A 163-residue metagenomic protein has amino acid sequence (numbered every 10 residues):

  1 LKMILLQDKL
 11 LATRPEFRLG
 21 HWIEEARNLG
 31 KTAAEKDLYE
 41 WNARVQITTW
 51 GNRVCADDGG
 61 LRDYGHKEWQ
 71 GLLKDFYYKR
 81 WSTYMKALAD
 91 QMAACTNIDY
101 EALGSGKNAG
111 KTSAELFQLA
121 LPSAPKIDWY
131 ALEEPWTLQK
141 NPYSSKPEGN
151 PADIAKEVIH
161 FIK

Functional and structural regions predicted by a protein language model:
L1-K163: Catalytic domains of carbohydrate-active enzymes that cleave complex glycans
